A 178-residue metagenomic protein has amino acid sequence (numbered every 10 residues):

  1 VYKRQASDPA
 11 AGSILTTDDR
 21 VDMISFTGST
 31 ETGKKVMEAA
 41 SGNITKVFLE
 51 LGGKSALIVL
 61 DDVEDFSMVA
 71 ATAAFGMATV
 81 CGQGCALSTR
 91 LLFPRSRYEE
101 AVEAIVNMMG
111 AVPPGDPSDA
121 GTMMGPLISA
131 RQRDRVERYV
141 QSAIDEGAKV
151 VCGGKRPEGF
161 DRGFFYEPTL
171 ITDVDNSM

Functional and structural regions predicted by a protein language model:
V1-Y2: Short, small-residue-biased leader/transition segments that mark boundaries at the very start of proteins
A10-A11: Short acidic active-site motifs
I14-L15, S142: Well-formed, non-transmembrane alpha-helical positions, independent of function
T16-M23: Short, surface-exposed connector motifs at secondary-structure boundaries
M23, S29-N176: ALDH superfamily catalytic-core signature
